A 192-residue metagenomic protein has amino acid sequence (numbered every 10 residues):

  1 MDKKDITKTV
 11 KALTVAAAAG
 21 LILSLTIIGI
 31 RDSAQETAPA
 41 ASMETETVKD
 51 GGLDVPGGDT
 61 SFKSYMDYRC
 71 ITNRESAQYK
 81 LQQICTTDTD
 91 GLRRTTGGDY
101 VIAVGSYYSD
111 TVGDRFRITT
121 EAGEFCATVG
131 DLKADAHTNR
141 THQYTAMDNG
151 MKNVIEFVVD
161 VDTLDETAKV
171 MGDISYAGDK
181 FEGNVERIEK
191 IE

Functional and structural regions predicted by a protein language model:
D2-A17: N-terminal Sec-pathway targeting helices
A12, S24-E192: Solvent-exposed, well-ordered loop and adjacent helix/strand elements within mature globular domains that form
A16-S24: Bacterial N-terminal signal peptides
